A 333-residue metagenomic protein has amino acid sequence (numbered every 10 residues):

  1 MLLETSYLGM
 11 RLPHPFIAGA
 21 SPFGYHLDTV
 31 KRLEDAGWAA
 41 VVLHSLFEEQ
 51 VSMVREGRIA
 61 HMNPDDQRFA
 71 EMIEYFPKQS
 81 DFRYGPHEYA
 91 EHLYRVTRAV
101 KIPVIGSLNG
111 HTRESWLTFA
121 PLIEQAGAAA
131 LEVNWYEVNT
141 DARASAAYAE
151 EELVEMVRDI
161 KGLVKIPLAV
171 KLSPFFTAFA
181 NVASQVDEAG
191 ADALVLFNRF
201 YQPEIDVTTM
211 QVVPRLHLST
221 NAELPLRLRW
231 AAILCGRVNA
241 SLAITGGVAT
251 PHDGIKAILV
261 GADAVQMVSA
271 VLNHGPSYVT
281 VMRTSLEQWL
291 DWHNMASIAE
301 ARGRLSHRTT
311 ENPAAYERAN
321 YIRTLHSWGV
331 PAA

Functional and structural regions predicted by a protein language model:
M1-I17, E88-T97: N-terminal amphipathic alpha-helix/helix-capping segment at the start of soluble metabolic enzymes
Y7-L8, H14-R32: N-terminal binding-site loop/beta-alpha segment at the start of enzyme catalytic domains that lines or forms
M10-I17, Y75-Q79, P167-A169: Short, basic, glycine/proline-bearing loop/turn elements
F23, R113, V271-L272: Short strand->helix junction
L27-Q67, Y84-I105, N109-I244, A249-V265 (+1 more regions): Alpha/beta enzyme core
E71-S80, H217: Short glycine/proline- and acidic residue-enriched helix-loop micro-motifs that form flexible lids or anion-recognition
I255-E287: A compact, surface-exposed functional segment
H274-N294, I298-A333: C-terminal extensions of enzymes
